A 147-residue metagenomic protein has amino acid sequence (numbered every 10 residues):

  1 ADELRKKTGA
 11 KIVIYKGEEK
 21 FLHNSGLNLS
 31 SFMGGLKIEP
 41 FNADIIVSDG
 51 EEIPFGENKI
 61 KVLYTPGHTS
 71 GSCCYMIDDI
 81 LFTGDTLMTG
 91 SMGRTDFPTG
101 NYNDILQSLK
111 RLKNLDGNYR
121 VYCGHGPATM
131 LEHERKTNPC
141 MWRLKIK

Functional and structural regions predicted by a protein language model:
A1-E52, K136-R143: Active-site HxH/HxHxD metal-binding segment of metal-dependent hydrolases
G26-G35, K59-I146: Metallo-beta-lactamase
I53-K59: Short, Lys/Arg-enriched segments at the junction into DNA-binding effector domains of transcriptional regulators
